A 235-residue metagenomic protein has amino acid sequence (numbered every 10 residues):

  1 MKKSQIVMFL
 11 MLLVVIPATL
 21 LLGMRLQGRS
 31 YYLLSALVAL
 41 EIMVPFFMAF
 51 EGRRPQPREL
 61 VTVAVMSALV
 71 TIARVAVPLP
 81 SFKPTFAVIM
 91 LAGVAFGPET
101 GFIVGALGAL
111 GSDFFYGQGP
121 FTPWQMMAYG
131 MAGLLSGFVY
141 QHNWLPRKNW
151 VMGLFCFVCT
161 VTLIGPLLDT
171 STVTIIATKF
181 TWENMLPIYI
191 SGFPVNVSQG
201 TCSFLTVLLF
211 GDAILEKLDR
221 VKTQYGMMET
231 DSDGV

Functional and structural regions predicted by a protein language model:
M1-A39, L79, T122-W124, F138-G234: Membrane-embedded alpha-helical hairpins and interfacial helices in multi-pass inner-membrane proteins
M1-S4, G52-R58, V94-V104: Membrane-helix interface "capping/anchor" motifs
M8, L33-L34, Q56-M66, F86-A92 (+2 more regions): Cytoplasmic-side transmembrane-helix entry/capping segments in multi-pass membrane proteins
M11-A18, L34-V44, S67, V75-F86 (+1 more regions): Hydrophobic, membrane-facing alpha-helical anchors
V38-L60, A64: Helix-loop-helix hairpins and the membrane-proximal interhelical loops of multi-pass alpha-helical transport proteins
V44-M48, T85-G101, L135, V139: Generic transmembrane alpha-helix motif of multi-pass integral membrane proteins
T62-V70, G93, G101-V104, G108 (+6 more regions): Alpha-helical transmembrane segments in multi-pass membrane proteins
T71-F86, A106-Y140: Interfacial aromatic-anchored transmembrane helix boundaries in multi-pass membrane proteins
